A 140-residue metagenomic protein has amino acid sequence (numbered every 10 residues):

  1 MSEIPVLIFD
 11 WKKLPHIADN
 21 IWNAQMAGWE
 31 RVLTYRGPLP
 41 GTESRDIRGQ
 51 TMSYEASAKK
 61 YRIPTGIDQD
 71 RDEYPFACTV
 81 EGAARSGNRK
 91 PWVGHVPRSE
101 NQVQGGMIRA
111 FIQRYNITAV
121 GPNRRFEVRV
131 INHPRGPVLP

Functional and structural regions predicted by a protein language model:
M1-R71, P75-P140: Nuclease and nuclease-like effector domains acting on nucleic acids or nucleotide cofactors
